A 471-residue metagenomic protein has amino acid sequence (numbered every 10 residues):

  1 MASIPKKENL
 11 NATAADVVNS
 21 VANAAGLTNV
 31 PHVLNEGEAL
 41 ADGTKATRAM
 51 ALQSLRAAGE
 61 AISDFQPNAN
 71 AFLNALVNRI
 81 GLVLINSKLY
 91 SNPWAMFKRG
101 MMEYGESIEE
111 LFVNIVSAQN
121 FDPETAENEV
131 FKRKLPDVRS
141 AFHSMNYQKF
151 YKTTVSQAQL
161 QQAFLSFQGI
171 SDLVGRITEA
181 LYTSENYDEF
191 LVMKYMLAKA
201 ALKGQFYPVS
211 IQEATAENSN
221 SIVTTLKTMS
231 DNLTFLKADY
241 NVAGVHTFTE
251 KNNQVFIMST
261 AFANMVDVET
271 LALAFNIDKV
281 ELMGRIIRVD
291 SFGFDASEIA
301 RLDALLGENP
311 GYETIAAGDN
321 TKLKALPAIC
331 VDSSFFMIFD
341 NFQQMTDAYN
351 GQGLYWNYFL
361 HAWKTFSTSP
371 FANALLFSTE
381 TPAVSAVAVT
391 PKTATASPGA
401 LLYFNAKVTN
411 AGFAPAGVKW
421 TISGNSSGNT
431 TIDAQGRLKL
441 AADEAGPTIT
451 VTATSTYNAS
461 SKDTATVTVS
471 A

Functional and structural regions predicted by a protein language model:
A2-V77, I286-A383: Extended, compositionally biased alpha-helical segments that mediate assembly or anchoring
E38, N220-M337: Extended oligomerization regions of viral-like shell subunits
D64-T153: Assembly/oligomerization interface modules of large self-assembling protein complexes
P136-V209, L354-L360: Long, contiguous amphipathic alpha-helices that act as assembly "spine/axial" helices in icosahedral shell and virion
S385-P415: Solvent-exposed, low-complexity, repeat-rich "mucin-like" stalks and linkers
F413-S426: Change to "...patches in solvent-exposed regions of secreted, membrane-anchored, or virion-exposed structural
S423-L438: Low-complexity "stalk/linker" and mucin-like segments enriched in Ser/Thr/Pro/Ala/Gly
G436-G446: Extracellular/luminal low-complexity segments enriched in Ser/Thr/Pro
